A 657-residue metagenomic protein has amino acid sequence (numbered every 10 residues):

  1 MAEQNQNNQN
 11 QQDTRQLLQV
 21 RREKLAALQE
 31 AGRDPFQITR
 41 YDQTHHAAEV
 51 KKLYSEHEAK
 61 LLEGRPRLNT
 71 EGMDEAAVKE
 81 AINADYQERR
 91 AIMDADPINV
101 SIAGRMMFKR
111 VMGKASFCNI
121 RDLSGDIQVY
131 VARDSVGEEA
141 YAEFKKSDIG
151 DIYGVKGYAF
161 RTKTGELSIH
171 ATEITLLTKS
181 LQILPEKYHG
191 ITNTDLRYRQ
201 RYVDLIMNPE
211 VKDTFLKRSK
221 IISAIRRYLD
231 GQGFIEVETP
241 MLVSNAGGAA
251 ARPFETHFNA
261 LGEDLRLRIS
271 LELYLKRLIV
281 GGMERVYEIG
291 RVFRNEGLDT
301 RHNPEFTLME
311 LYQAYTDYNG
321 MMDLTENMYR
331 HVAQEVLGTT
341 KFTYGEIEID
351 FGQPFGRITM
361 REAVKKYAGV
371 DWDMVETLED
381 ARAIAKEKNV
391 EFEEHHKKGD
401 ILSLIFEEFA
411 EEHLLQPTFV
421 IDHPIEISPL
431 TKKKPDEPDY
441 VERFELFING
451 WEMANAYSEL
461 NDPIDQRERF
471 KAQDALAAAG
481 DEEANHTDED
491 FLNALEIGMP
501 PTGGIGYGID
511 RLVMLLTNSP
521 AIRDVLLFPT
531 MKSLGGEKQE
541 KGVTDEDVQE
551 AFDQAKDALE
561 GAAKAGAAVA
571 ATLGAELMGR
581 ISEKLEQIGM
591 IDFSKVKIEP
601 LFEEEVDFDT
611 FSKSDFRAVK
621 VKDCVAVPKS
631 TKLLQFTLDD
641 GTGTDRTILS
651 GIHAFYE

Functional and structural regions predicted by a protein language model:
M1-D623, K629-K632, D639-T647, A654-E657: Class II aminoacyl-tRNA synthetase catalytic cores and aaRS-like
